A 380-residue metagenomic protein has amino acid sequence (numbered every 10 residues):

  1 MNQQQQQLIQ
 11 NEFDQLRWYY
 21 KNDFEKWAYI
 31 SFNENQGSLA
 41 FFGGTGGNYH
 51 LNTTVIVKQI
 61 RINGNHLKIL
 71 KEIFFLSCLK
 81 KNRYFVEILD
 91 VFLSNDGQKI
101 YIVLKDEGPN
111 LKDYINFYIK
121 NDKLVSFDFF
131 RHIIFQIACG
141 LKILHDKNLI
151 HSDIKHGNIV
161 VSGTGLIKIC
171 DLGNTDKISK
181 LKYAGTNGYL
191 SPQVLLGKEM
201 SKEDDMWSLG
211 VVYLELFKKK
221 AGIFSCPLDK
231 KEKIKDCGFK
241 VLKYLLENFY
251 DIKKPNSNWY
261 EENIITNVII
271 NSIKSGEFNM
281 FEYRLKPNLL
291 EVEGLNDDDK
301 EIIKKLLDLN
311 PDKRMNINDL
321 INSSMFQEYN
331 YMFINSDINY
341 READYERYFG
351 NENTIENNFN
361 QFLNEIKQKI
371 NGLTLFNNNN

Functional and structural regions predicted by a protein language model:
S38, G43-I69: ATP-binding glycine-rich loop module of kinase domains
E87-I100: Short beta-strand micro-motifs within the conserved protein kinase catalytic domain, predominantly in the N-lobe
G97-N110: Conserved short submotifs of the Hanks-type protein kinase catalytic core that shape the nucleotide-binding pocket
I133-I134: Activation segment signature within eukaryotic-like protein kinase domains
H145-V161: Catalytic-loop of the protein kinase fold
L181-V194: Conserved activation segment of eukaryotic-like protein kinases, specifically the C-terminal portion of the activation
D205: Conserved catalytic-loop aspartate of Hanks-type protein kinases
L246-L295: C-terminal lobe substrate-recognition/regulatory segment of protein kinase catalytic domains
